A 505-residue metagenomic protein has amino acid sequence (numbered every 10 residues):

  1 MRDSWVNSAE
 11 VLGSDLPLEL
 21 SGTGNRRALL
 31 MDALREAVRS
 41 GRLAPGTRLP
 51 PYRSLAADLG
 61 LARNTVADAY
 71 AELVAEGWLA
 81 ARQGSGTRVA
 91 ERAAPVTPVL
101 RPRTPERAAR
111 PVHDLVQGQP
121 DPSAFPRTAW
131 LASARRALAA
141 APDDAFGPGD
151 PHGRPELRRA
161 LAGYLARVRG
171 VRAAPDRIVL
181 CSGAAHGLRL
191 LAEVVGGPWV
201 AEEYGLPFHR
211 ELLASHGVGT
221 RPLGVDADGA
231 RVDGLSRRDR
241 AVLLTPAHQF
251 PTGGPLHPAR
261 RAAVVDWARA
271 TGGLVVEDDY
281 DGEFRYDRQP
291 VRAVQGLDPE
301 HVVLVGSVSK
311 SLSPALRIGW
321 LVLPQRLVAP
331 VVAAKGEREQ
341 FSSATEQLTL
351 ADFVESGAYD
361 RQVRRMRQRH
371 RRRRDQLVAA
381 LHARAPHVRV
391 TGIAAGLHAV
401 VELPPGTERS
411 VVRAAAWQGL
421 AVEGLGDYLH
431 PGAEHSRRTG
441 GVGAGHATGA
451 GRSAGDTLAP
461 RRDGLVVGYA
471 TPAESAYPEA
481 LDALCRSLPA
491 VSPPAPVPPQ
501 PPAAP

Functional and structural regions predicted by a protein language model:
M1-R136, F146, G336-S342, A351-V354 (+11 more regions): N-terminal basic, amphipathic alpha-helical segments
G118-D121, P246-F250, K310, P472: Short glycine-rich anion-binding loops that position phosphate/pyrophosphate groups of nucleotides and phosphorylated
A134, A139, D143-T271, E283-R285 (+4 more regions): Conserved core of the PLP fold type I
Y204-H209, G426-H430, G455: Short, polar loop motifs at secondary-structure junctions
G219, L274, L420-A421: Residue-level detector of anion-binding/catalytic polar loops
V303-A383, H387-G392: PLP-dependent aminotransferase class I/II
